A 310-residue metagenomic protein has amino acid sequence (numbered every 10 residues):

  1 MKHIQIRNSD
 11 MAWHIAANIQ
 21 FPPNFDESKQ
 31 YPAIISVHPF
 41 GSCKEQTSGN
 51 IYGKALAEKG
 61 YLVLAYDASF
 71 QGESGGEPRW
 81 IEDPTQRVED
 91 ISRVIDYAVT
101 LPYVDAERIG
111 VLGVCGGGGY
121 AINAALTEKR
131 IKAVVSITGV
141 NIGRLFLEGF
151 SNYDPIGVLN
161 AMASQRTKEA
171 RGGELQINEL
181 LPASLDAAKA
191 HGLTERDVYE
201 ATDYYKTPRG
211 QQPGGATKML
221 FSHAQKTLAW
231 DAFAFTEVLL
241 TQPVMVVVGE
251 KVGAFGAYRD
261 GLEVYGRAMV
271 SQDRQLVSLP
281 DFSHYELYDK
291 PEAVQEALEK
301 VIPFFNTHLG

Functional and structural regions predicted by a protein language model:
M1-K29: N-terminal cap/lid segment of alpha/beta-hydrolase-fold proteins
G41-K54, A68: The serine-hydrolase catalytic nucleophile loop
A55-G75: Conserved alpha/beta-hydrolase
I81-P102: Alpha/beta-hydrolase active-site loop
I122-Y204: Alpha/beta-hydrolase-fold enzymes
L239, V246-V248: Short beta-strand/loop motif that positions the catalytic acidic residue of the alpha/beta-hydrolase fold
G253-G261: Conserved alpha/beta-hydrolase "acid-adjacent" motif
F282-V294: Catalytic histidine-centered segment of alpha/beta-hydrolase-like enzymes
